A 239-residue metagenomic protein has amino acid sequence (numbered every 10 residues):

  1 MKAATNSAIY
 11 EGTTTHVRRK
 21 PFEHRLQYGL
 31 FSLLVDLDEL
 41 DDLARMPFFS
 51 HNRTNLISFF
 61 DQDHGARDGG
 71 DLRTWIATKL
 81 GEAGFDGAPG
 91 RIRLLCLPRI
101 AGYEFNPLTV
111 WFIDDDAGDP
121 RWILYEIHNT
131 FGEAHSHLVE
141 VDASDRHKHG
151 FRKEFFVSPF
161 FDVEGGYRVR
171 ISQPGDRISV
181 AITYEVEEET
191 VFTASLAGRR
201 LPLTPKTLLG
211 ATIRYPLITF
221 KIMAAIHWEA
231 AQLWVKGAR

Functional and structural regions predicted by a protein language model:
M1-R239: Mature, function-bearing regions of proteins
